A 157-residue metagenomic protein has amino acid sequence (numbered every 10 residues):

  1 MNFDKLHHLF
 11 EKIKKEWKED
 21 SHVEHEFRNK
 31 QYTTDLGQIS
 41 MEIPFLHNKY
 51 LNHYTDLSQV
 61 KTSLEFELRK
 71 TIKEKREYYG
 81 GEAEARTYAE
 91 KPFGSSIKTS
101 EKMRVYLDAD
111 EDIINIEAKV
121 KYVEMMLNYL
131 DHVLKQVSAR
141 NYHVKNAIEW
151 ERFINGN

Functional and structural regions predicted by a protein language model:
M1-F27: Extended, charged low-complexity scaffolding/tethering segments
D20-T55: Short, charge-rich amphipathic alpha-helices with coiled-coil/heptad character
M41-G80: Short, well-structured hydrophobic secondary-structure segments
R69-N115: Extended, amphipathic alpha-helical coiled-coil scaffold segments used for oligomerization/tethering in eukaryotic
M103-L127, R152-N157: Long amphipathic all-alpha helical oligomerization modules
E124-N157: Alpha-helical oligomerization segments
